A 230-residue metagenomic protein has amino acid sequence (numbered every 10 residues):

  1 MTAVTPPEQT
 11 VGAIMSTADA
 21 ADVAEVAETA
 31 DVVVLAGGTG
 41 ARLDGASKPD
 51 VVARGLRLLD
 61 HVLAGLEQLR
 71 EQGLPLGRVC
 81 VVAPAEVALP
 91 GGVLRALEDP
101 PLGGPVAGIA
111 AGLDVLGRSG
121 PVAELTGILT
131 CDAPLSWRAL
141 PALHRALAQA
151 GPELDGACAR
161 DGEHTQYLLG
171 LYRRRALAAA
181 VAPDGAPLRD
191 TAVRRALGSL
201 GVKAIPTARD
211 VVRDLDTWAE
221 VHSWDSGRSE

Functional and structural regions predicted by a protein language model:
V4-D19, E25-V32, G37-T39: N-proximal low-complexity "stem/linker" segments adjacent to membrane-targeting elements
P7-T10, A85, A142, E230: Generic low-complexity segments that are intrinsically disordered, proline-rich and/or Lys/Arg-biased
A13-M15, L76, G227: Hydrophobic transmembrane signal anchors and adjacent membrane-proximal interface regions, especially in viral
E25-D190, R195-V211, W218-A219: Nucleotide and nucleotide-moiety/phosphate-recognizing core
V212-E230: Short, basic/aromatic-enriched C-terminal tail that caps enzymatic domains
